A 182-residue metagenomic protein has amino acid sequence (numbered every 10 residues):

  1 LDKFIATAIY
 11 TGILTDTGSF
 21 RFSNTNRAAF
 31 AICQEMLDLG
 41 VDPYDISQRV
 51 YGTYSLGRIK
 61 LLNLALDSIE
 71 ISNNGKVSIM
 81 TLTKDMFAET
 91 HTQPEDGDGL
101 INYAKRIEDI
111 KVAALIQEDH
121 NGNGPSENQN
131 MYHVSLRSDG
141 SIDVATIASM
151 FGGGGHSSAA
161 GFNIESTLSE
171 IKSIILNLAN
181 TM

Functional and structural regions predicted by a protein language model:
F4, I9-Y10, T15-M150, G155-T181: Hydrophobic helix-and-loop "lid/oligomerization" segment in the mid-to-C-terminal part of catalytic domains
